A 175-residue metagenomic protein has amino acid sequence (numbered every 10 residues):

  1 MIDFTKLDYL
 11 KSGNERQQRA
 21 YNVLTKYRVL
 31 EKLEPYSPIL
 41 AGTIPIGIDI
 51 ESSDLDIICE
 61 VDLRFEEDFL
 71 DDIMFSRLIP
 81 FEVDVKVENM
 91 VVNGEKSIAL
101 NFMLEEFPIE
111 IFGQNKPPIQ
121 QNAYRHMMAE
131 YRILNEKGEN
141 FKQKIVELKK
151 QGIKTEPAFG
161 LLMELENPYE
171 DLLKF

Functional and structural regions predicted by a protein language model:
M1-L40: Helical scaffold of the NTase/Pol beta-like nucleotidyltransferase catalytic core
D8-K11, I48, K86: Short, charged, low-hydrophobicity "junction" segments
Y27-E66: Active-site nucleotide-donor binding segment shared across nucleotidyl transfer reactions
Y27-L30, K86-E88, N101-P108, I145-K150 (+1 more regions): A general structural signal for short secondary-structure boundary/capping elements
E34, I48, V91, I109 (+1 more regions): Hydrophobic N-terminal alpha-helices or hydrophobic patches in metabolic proteins across all domains of life
E67-R77: Short amphipathic alpha-helices in soluble, non-transmembrane regions that often serve as interface/regulatory elements
L78-P117: Conserved catalytic core of two-metal-ion nucleotidyltransferases
F112, P117-F175: Catalytic cores of NTP-dependent nucleotidyl/adenyl transfer enzymes across multiple folds
